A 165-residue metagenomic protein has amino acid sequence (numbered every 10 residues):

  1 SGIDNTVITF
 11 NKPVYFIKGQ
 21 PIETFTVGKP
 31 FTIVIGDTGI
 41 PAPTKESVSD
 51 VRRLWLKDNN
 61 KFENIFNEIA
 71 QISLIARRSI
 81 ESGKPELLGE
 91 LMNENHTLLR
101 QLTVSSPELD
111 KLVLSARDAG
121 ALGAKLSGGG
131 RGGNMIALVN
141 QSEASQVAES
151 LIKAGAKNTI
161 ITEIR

Functional and structural regions predicted by a protein language model:
I3-K125, I136-R165: C-terminal nucleotide
G132: Glycine-rich phosphate-binding loops that contact phosphosugars or nucleotide phosphates
